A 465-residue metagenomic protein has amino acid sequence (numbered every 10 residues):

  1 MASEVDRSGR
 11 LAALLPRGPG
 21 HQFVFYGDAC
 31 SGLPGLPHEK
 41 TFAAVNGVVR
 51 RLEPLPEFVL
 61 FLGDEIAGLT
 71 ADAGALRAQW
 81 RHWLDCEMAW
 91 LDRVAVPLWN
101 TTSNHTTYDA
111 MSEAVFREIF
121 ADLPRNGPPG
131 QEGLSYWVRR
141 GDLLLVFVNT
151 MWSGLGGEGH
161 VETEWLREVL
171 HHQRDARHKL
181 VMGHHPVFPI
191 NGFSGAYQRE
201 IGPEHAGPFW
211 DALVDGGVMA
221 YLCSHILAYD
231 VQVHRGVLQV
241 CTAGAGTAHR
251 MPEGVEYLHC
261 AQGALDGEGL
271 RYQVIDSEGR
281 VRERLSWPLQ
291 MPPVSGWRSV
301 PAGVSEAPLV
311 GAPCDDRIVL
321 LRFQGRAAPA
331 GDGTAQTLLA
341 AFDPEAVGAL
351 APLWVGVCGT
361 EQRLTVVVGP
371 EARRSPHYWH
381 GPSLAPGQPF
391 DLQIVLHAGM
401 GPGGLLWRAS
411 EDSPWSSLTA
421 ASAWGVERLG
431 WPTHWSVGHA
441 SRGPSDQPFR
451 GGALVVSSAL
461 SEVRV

Functional and structural regions predicted by a protein language model:
M1-R77, I190: N-terminal active-site segment of His-dependent metallophosphoesterases
A2-L11, L36, T70-H178, G195-A220 (+2 more regions): Extended active-site neighborhood of metal-dependent phosphoesterases/phosphodiesterases
D6, A261-C314, G404-L405, T419: A short C-terminal boundary segment appended to hydrolase-like catalytic domains
G311-P329, A349-W354, L454-A459: A carbohydrate-recognition surface predominantly in extracellular/luminal proteins
A340-V367: Glycan-recognition/cleft segments
V368-D391: Short, aromatic/His-centered strand-loop micro-motif at the edge of beta-sheets
Q388-A398, L405: Short tryptophan-centered beta-strand motifs in secreted/extracellular beta-sheet-rich domains of glycan-recognition
S416-L454: Flexible glycan-contacting loops in extracellular carbohydrate-active proteins
